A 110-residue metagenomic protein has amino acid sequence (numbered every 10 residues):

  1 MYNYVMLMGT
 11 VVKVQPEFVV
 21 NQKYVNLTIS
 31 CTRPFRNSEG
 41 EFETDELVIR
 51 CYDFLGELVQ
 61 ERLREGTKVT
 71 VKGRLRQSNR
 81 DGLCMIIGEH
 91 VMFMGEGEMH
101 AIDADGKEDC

Functional and structural regions predicted by a protein language model:
M1-C110: Single-stranded nucleic acid-binding surfaces, predominantly the OB-fold ssDNA-binding core
